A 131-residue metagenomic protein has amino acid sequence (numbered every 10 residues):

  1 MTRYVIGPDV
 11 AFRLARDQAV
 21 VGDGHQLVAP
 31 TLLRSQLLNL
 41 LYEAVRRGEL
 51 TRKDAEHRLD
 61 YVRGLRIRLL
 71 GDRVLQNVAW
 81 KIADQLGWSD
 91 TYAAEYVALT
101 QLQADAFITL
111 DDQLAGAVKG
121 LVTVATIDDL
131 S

Functional and structural regions predicted by a protein language model:
M1-R34, A44, E49-E56: Short, well-structured N-terminal submotif of metal-dependent ribonuclease cores
R13-L14, Q36, V78, G116-A117: Phosphate- and divalent-cation-binding pockets in alpha/beta enzyme and binding domains that engage nucleotide-derived
D17-Q18, L40, G120-L121: Residue-level signal for well-ordered alpha-helical positions
D23-G24, L65, Q103, L121: Structured helix-beta-strand junction loops
R34, V97-S131: Acidic, PIN/NYN-like endoribonuclease modules and their adjacent C-terminal/linker elements
Q36-L41, R58-Y61, V78-A79: A general alpha-helix detector
G48-G71: Short hydrophobic interaction/assembly module
I67-A106, L110-Q113: Active-site neighborhoods of divalent-metal-dependent phosphate/nucleic-acid chemistry enzymes
